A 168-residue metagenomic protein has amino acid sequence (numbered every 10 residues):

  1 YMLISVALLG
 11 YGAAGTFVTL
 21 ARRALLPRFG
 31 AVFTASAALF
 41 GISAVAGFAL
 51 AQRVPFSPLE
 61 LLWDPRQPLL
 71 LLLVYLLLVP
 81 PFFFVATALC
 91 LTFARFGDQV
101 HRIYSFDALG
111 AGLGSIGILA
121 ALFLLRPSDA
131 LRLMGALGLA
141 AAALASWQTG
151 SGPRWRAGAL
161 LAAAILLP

Functional and structural regions predicted by a protein language model:
Y1-P168: Alpha-helical transmembrane segments of multi-pass membrane proteins
